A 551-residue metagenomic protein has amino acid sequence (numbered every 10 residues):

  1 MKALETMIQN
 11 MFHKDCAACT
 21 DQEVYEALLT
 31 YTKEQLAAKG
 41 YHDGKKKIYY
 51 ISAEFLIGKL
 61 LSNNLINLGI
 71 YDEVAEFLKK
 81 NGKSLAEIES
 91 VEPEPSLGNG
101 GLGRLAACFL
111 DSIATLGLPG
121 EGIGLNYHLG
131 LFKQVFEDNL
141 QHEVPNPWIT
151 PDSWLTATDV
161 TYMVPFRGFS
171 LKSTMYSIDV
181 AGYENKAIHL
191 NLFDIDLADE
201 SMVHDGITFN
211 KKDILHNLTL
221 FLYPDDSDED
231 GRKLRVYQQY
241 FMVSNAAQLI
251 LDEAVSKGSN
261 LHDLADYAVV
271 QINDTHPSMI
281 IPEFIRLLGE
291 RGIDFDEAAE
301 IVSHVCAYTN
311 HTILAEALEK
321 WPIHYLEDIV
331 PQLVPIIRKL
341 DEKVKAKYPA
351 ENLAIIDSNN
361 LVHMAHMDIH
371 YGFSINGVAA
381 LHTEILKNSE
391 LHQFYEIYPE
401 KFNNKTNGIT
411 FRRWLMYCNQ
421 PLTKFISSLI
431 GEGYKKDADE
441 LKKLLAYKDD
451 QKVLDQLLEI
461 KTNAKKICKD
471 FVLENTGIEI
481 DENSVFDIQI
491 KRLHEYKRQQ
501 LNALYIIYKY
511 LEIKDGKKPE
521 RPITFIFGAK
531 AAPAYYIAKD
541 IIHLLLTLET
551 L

Functional and structural regions predicted by a protein language model:
M1-L551: A conserved ligand/cofactor-binding region detector
